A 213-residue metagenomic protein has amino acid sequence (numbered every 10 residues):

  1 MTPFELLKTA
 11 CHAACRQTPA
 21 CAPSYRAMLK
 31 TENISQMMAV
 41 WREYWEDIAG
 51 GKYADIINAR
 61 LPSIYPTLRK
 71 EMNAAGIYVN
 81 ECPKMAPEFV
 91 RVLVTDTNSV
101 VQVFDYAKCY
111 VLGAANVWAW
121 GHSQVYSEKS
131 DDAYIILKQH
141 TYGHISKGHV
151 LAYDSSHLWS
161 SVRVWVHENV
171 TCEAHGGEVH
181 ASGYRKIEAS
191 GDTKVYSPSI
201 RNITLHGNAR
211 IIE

Functional and structural regions predicted by a protein language model:
M1-E213: Short, glycine-biased loop/turn motifs at secondary-structure junctions and in low-complexity Ser/Thr/Pro-rich termini
